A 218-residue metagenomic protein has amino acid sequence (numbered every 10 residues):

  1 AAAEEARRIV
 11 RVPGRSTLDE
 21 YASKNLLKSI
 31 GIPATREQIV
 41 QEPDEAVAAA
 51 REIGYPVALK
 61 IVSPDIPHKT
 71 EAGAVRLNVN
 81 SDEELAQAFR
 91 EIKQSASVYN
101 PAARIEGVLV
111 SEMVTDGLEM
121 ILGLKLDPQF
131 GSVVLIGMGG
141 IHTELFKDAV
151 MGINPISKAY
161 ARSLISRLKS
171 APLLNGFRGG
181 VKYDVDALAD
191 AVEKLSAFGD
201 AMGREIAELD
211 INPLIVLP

Functional and structural regions predicted by a protein language model:
A1-P218: ATP-dependent carboxylate/acyl-activation modules
